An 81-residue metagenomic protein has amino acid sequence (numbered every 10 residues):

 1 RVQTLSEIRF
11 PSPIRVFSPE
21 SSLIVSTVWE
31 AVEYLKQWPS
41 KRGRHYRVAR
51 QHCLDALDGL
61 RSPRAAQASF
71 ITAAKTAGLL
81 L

Functional and structural regions predicted by a protein language model:
R1-I14: Short, charged/polar N-terminal "headpieces" of proteins
R1-T4, I24-V25, L81: Hydrophobic transmembrane alpha-helix bundles
Q3, E33, A77-L79: Intrinsic-disorder/low-complexity peptide segments enriched for small residues
P11, G43, R61-S62: Alpha-helix initiation/capping motif
I14-L54: A short, structured beta-strand/loop element
L54-L81: Short, compact, well-ordered microdomains
